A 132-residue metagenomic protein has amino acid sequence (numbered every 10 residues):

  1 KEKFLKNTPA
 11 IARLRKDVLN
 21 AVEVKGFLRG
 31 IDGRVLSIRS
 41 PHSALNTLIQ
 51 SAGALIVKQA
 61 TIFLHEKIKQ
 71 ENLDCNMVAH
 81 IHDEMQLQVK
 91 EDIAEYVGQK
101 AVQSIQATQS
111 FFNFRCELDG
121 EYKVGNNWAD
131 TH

Functional and structural regions predicted by a protein language model:
K1-H132: Conserved catalytic core of nucleotide polymerization and phosphodiester-bond processing enzymes
